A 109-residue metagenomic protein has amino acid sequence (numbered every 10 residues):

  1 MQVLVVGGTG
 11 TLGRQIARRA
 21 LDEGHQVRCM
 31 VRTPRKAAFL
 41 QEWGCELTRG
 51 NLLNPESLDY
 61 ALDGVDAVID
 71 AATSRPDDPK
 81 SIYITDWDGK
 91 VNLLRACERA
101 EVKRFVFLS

Functional and structural regions predicted by a protein language model:
M1-Q26: N-terminal Rossmann NAD(P)H-binding glycine-rich loop of SDR-like oxidoreductase domains
Q2, Q26-V27, E46, K103-R104: Residues at the starts of beta-strands that form the adenosine-phosphate
L4, P34-N92, A96-A100: NAD(P)H-binding glycine-rich loop region in Rossmannoid oxidoreductase-like domains and their noncatalytic homologs
V6, M30, A71-A72, F105-S109: SDR active-site strand-loop-helix element
E23, A100-E101: Helix C-cap/helix->beta junction micro-motif
H25, Y83, F105-F107: Aromatic side chains
